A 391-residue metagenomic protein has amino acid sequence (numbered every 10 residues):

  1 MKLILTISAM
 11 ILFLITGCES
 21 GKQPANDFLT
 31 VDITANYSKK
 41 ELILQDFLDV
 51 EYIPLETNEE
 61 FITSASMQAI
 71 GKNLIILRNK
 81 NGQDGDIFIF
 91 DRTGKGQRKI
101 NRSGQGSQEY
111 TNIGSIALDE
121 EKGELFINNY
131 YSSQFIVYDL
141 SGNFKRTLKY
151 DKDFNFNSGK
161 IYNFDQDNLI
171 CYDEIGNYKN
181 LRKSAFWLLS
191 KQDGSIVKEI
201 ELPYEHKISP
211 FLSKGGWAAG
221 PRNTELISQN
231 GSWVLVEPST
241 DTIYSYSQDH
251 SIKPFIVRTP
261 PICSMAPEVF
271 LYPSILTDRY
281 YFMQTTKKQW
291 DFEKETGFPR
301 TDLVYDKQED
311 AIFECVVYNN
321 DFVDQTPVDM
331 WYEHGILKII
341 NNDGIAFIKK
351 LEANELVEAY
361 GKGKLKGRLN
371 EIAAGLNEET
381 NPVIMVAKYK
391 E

Functional and structural regions predicted by a protein language model:
I15-G17: C-terminal motif of bacterial Sec signal peptides marking the signal peptidase cleavage site
K22-P54: Blade/loop signatures of beta-propeller domains
D32, V50-G85: Beta-strand-rich domains and repeat architectures in extracellular enzymes and scaffolds, especially beta-propellers
E56-E60, F90, K95-K122, N129 (+1 more regions): Blade-loop segments of beta-propeller domains
E59-E60, N101-E109, K149-N157, P203-I208 (+2 more regions): Short coil/turn segments at the loop-to-beta-strand junctions that recur within blades of beta-propeller repeat folds
A65-I70, G114-E120, K160-Q166, S213-N230 (+2 more regions): Structural signature of eukaryotic scaffold interfaces centered on beta-propeller domains
N112-I113, Y130-K183, K198-F211: Asp-box/WD-like beta-propeller blade repeats and closely related beta-sheet repeat scaffolds
P254-L271, Q308-N341, V357: Conserved blade-ending motifs and adjacent loop-strand segments that build the rim/top face of beta-propeller domains
